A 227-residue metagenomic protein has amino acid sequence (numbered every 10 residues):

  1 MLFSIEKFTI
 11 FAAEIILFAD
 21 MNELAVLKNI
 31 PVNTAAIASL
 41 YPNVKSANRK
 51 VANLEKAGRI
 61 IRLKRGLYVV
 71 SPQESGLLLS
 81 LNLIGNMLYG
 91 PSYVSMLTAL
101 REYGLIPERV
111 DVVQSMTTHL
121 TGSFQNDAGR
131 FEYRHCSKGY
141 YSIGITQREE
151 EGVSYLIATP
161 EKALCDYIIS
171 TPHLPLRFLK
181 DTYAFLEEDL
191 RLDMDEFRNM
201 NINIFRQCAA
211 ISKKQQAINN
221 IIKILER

Functional and structural regions predicted by a protein language model:
L2-L24, S80-Y89, S123-C136, M200 (+2 more regions): Short N-terminal secondary-structure initiator segments
F3-A12, I145-R227: Hydrophobic alpha-helical interaction segments
F11-P91, D127: Short beta-edge/loop segments at beta->alpha junctions of small alpha/beta modules that act as binding/recognition
T34, M96, P160-E161: Structural motif detector for alpha-helix initiation sites
P42, G104, I169-H173: Hydrophobic/aromatic-lined pockets within catalytic cores
K56-A57, R101-E102, N199, I211: Residues at alpha-helix termini
R62-V70, L81-Y140: Short gly/ser-rich loop at a beta-strand->alpha-helix junction or flexible surface loop bordering the NTP-binding
L78, N82, K138-E151: Short amphipathic alpha-helical segments and their helix-coil junctions
